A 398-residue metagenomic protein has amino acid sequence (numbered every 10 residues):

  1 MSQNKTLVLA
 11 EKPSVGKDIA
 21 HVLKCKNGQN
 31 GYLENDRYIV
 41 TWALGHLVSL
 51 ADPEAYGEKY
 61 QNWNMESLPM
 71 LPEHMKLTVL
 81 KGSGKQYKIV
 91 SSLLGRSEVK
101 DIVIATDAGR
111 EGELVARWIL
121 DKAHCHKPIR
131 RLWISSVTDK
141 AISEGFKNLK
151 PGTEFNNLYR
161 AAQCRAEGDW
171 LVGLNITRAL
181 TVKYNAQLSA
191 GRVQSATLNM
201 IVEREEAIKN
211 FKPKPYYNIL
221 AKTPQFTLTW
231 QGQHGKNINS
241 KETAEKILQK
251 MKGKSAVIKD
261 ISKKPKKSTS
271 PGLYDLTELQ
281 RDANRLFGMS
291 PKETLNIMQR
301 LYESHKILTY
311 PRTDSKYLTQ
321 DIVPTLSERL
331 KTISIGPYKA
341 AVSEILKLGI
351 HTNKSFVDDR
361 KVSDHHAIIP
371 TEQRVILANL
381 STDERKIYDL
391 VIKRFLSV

Functional and structural regions predicted by a protein language model:
M1-A166, W170, H351: Intrinsically disordered, low-complexity regulatory segments
K5, D101, Y302-K331, N353-V375: Catalytic phosphate-handling regions of large nucleic-acid enzymes and associated NTPases
V15, E111-V115, R160, C164 (+6 more regions): Hydrophobic (often cysteine-bearing) scaffold residues that line and stabilize catalytic clefts of nucleotide/cofactor
N27-Y32, K127, G152-N157, R178-V182 (+3 more regions): Active-site phosphate-binding and catalytic loops of NTP-dependent enzymes
I39, L47-K81, S92, L188-E303 (+5 more regions): Long, highly charged, low-complexity internal segments
M75, K85-S91, S97, R117 (+3 more regions): C-terminal or mid-to-C-terminal helical accessory/interaction module adjacent to the motor/catalytic core
M75-V79, T106, H126-R130, P151-L158 (+6 more regions): Short, polar/flexible loop-turn hinges at active-site or ligand-entry regions and domain interfaces
S135-I142, L276-T277, I297-L308, R312: Short, conserved phosphate-binding/catalytic loop or strand-edge motifs used in phosphoryl-/nucleotidyl-transfer
